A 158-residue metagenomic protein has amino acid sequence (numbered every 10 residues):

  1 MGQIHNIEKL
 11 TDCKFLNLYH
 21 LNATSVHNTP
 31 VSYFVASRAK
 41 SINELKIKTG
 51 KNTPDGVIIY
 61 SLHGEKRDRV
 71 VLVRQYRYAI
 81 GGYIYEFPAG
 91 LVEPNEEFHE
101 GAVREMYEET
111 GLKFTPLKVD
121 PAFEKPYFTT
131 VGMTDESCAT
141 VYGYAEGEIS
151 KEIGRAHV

Functional and structural regions predicted by a protein language model:
G2-D12: Short amphipathic beta-strand and strand-loop transition segments with alternating hydrophobic
L10-Y60, K66: Acidic, metal-coordinating catalytic segment for phosphate/diphosphate chemistry, firing primarily on the Nudix
A23, S61, L72, Y142-G143: Conserved hydrophobic "DFG−1" position in protein kinase catalytic cores
T24, K66, F128-S150: Active-site-adjacent beta-strand/loop module that shapes the phosphate/pyrophosphate-binding cleft
K51-L62, K66-R104: Conserved Nudix-box catalytic region and its N-terminal flanking loop in Nudix hydrolases and closely related
K113-F123: A short coil-to-beta-strand element that immediately follows conserved catalytic motifs
E152-G154: Short, compositionally biased segments
A156-V158: Conserved small/polar residues in nucleotide/adenosyl-binding loops
